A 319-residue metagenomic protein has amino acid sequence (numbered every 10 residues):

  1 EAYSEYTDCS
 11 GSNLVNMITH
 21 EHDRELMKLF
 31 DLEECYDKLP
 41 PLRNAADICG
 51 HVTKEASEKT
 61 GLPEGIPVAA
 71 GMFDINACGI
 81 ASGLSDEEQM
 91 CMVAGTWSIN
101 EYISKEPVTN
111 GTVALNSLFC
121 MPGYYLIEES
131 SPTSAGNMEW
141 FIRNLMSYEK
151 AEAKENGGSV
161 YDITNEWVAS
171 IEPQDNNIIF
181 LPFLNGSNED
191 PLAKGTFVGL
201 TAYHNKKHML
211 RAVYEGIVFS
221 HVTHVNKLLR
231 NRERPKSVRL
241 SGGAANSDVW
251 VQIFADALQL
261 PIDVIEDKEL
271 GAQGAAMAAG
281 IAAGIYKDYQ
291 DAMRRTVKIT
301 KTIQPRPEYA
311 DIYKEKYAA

Functional and structural regions predicted by a protein language model:
E1-M72, M138, L181-P182, G186 (+2 more regions): Gly/Ser/Thr-rich active-site cleft segment
N16, R43-C49, A70, Y102-A319: Glycine/Thr-rich phosphate-binding loops that ligate phosphate moieties of nucleotide and other phosphorylated ligands
L62-P63, S85-E87, R232-K236: Short helix-loop-beta connector
G65-A81, Q89-V93, I99-N100, F180-L181: Short glycine-aspartate micro-motif
G79-L84, A275: Hydrophobic residues within well-ordered alpha-helices
G83-E87, S104-E106: Glycine-rich loop at the start of a catalytic domain that most often binds anionic cofactors/ligands
